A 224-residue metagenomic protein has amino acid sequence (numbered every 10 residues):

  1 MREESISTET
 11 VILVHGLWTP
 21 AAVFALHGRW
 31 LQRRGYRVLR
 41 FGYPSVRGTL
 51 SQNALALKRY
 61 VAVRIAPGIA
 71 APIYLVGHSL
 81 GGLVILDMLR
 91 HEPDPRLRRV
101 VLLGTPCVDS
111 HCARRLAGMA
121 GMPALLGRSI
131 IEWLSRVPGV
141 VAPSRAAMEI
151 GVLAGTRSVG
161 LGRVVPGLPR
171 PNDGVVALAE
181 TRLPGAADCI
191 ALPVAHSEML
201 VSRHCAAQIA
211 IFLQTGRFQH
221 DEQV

Functional and structural regions predicted by a protein language model:
M1-T8: Short beta-strand-to-loop junctions in surface cap/lid or active-site-entrance loops
E9-A22, L26, W30-A147, L168 (+1 more regions): Serine-dependent carboxylesterase/thioesterase catalytic core of lipase-like alpha/beta-hydrolase/SGNH enzymes
A147-V224: C-terminal catalytic-base region of ester-bond hydrolases, centering on the histidine of the charge-relay
